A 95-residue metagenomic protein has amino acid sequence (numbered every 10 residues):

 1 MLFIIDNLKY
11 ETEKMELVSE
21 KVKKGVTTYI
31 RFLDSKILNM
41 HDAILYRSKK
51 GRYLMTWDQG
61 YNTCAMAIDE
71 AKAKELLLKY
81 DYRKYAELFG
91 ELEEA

Functional and structural regions predicted by a protein language model:
M1-A95: Secondary-structure transition motif
